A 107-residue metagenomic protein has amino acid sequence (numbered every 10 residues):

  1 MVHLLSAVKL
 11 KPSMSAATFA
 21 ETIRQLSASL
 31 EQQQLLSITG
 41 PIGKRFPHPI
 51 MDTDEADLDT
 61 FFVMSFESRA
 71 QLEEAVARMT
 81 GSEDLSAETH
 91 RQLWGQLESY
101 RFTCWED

Functional and structural regions predicted by a protein language model:
M1, S15, D57: Glycine/serine-rich loop-strand microenvironments at binding/catalytic pocket rims
V2-K9, F61: Active-site-flanking beta-strand signature of metal-NTP-handling nucleotidyl enzymes and homologous cyclase-like
S6-L10, R24-S27: Glycine/proline-rich, flexible active-site/cofactor-binding loop segments that harbor closely spaced acidic
K11-T18: Short, surface-exposed ligand-recognition loops at beta-strand->loop->(often short) alpha-helix junctions that present
T18-T22, A75: Short amphipathic alpha-helical coupling segments at ligand-binding clamshell hinges and other catalytic/signaling
E21-R24, E31: Core segments of cupin and vicinal oxygen chelate
A28-T39, D52-D107: An amphipathic, aromatic/His-enriched active-site/gating alpha helix that lines ligand/cofactor pockets
K44-M51: Carbohydrate-binding/catalytic loop surfaces
